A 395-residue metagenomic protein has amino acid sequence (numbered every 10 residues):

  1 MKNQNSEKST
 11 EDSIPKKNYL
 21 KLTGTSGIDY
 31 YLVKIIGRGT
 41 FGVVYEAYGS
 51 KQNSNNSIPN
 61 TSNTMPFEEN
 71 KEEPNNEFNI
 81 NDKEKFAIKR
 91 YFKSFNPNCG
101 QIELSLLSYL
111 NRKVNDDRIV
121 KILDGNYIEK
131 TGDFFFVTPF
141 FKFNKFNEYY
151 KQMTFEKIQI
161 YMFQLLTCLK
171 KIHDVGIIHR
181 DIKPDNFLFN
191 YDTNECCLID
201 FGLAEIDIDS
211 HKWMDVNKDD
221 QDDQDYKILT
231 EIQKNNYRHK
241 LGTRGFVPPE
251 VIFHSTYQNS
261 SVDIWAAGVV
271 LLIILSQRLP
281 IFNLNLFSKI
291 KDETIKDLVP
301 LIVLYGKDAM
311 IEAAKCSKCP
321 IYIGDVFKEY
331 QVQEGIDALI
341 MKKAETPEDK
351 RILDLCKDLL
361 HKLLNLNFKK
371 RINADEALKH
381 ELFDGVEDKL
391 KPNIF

Functional and structural regions predicted by a protein language model:
V43: Conserved N-lobe ATP-binding subsite of Hanks-type protein kinase domains, especially the beta3 VAIK lysine
S50-Q101: ATP-binding glycine-rich loop module of kinase domains
K113-N126: Conserved HxN/HPN-centered segment at the entrance to the catalytic loop of eukaryotic protein kinase-like domains
T131-N144: Conserved short submotifs of the Hanks-type protein kinase catalytic core that shape the nucleotide-binding pocket
Y161-M162: Activation segment signature within eukaryotic-like protein kinase domains
H173-F189: Catalytic-loop of the protein kinase fold
Y191-L241: Activation segment/activation loop of eukaryotic-type protein kinase catalytic domains
G306-L359: C-terminal lobe substrate-recognition/regulatory segment of protein kinase catalytic domains
